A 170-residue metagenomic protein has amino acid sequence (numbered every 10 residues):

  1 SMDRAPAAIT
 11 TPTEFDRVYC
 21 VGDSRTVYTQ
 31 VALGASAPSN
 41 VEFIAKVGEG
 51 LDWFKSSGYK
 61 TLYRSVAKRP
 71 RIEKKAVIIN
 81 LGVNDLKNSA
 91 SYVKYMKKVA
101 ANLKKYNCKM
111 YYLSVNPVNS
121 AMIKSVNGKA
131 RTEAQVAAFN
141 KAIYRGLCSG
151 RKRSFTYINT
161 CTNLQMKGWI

Functional and structural regions predicted by a protein language model:
S1-R17: N-terminal low-complexity, Pro/Thr/Ser-rich intrinsically disordered segments that act as propeptides or flexible
P12-Y95: Conserved SGNH/GDSL esterase-like catalytic core that processes O-acyl groups on lipids and polysaccharides
V18, V77, M110-Y112, Y157: Hydrophobic/aromatic residues located in beta-strands of well-ordered beta-sheets within soluble catalytic
Y28-T29, L86-V93, N119-V126, Q165-I170: Extracytoplasmic/secreted cell-surface and envelope-processing proteins
G34, R71, G82, K97 (+2 more regions): Sec-exported extracytoplasmic/periplasmic mature domains
V83-N84, N102-V136, L164: Active-site segments of SGNH/GDSL-like serine hydrolases that catalyze O-acetyl group transfer/hydrolysis on lipids
S91-V99, E133-F139: Charged helix-capping and loop-helix junction motifs
S120-T160: Substrate-gating cap/lid alpha-helix
